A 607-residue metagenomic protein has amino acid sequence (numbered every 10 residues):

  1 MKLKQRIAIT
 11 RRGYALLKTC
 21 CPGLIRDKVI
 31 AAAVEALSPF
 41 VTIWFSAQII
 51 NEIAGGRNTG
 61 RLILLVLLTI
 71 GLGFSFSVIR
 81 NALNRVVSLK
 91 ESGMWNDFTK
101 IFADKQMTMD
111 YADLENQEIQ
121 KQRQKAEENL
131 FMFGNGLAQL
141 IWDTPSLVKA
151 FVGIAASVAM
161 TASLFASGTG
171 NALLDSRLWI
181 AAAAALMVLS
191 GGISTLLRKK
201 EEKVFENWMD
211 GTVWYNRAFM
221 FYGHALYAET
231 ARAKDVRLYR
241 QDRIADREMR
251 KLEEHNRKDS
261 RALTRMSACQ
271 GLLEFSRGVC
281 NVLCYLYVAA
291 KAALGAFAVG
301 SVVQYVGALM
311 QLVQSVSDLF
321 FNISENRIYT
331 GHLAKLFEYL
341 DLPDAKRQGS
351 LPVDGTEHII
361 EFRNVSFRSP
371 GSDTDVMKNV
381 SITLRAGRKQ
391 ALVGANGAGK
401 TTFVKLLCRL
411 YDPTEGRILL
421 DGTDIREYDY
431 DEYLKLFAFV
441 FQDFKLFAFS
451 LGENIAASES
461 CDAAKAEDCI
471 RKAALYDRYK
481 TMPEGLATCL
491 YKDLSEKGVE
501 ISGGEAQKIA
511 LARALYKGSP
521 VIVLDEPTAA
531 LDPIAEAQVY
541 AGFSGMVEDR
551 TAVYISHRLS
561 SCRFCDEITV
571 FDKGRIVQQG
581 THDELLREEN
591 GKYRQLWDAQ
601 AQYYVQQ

Functional and structural regions predicted by a protein language model:
M1-P39, T59-L64, L83, V87 (+8 more regions): Membrane-integrated ABC transporters
M1-Y14, S92-A138, W214-D259, Y329-D341 (+2 more regions): Extended non-transmembrane interhelical loops and adjacent amphipathic helices of multipass membrane proteins
I25-I79, F151-E202, L283, A290 (+1 more regions): Transmembrane helix-loop-helix hairpins at lipid-water interfaces of multipass membrane proteins, especially the type-1
N207, C284, Y305-D341: Cytosolic ends of transmembrane helices, especially the final helix of ABC transmembrane type-1 domains
L238, D242, F337-R388, D468 (+1 more regions): Primarily ABC-family ATPase nucleotide-binding module
C408: Helix-to-loop junction immediately C-terminal to a conserved catalytic motif
L419, Y476-I509, G518, Y603-Q607: ABC-fold ATPase nucleotide-binding domain signature/coupling loops
G485, A541, R558-Q607: C-terminal portion of ABC ATPase nucleotide-binding domains
